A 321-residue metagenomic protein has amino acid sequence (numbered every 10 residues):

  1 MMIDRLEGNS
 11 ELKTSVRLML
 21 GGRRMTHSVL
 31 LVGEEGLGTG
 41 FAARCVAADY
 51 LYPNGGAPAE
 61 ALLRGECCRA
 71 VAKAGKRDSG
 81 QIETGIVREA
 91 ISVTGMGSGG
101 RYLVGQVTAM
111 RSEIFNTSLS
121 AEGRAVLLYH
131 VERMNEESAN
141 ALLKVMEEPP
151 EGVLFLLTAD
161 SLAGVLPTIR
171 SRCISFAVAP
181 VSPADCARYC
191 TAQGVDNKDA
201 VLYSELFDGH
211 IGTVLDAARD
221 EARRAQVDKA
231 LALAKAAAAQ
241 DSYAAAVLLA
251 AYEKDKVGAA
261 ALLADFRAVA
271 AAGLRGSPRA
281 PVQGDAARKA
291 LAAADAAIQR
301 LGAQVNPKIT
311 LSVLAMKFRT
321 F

Functional and structural regions predicted by a protein language model:
M1-D49, P53-L63, R69, K73-Q81 (+2 more regions): Charged, glycine-rich active-site and insertion segments that engage polyanionic ligands
T14-G22, V104-A125, R133, K144: Conserved alpha-helical scaffold flanking the Walker A/P-loop in AAA+ ATPase domains
V32-G33, S92-G97: A short hydrophobic beta-strand->loop->alpha-helix junction that borders the nucleotide-binding pocket of P-loop NTPases
A43, V104-V107, E136-N140, A260: Conserved strand-to-helix beginnings and helix N-cap segments that scaffold or border functional pockets
S79, G85-S92: Alpha-helix-centered segments that form part of catalytic cores
M96-V104, V131, S175: Flexible beta-alpha connector loops of hexameric P-loop NTPases
Q106, V126, H130, M134 (+5 more regions): Helical "lid/switch" subdomain of P-loop NTPase nucleotide-binding domains
F115, N140-L156: Conserved catalytic/switch belt of AAA+ P-loop NTPases
